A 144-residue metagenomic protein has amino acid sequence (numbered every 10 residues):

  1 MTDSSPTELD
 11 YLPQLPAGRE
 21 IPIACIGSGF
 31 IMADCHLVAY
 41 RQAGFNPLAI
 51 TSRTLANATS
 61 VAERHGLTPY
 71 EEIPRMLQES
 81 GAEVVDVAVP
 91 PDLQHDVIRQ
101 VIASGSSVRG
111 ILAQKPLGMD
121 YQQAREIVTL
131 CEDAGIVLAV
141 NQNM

Functional and structural regions predicted by a protein language model:
T2-H65: N-terminal Rossmann-like dinucleotide-binding module
P47, G66, A82-V85, V108: Local beta-strand N-terminus motif with an aromatic residue
G66-I73: Conserved SAM-binding strand-loop segment of SAM-dependent methyltransferases
I73-G81: Short amphipathic alpha-helix with an adjacent loop that forms part of the alpha/beta core around
G81, V89-P90: Short glycine-/small-residue-rich Rossmann-like dinucleotide-binding loops
E83-V84, H95-N143: Beta-strand-loop-alpha-helix segment that lines the small-molecule cofactor/substrate pocket of alpha/beta enzymes
